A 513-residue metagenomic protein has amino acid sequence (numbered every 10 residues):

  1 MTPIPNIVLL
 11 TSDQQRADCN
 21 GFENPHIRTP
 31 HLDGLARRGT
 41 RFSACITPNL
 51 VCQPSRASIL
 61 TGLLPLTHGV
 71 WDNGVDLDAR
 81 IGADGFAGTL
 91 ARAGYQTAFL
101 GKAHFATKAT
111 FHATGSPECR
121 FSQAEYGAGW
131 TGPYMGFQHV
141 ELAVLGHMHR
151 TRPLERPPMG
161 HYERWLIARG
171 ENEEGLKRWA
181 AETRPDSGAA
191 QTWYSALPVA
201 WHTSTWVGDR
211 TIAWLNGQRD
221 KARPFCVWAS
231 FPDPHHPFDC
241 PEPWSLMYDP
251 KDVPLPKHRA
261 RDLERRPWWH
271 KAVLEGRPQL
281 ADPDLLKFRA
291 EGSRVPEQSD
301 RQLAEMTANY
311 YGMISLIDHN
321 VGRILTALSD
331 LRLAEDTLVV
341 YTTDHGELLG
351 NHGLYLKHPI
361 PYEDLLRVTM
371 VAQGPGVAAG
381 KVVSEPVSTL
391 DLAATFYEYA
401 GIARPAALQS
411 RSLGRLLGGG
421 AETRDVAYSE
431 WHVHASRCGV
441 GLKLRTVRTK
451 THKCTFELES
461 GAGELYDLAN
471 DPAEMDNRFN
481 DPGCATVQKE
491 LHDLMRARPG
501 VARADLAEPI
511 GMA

Functional and structural regions predicted by a protein language model:
M1-E457, A462-G463, P472-D493, A507-M512: Formylglycine-dependent sulfatase
A469: Residues forming the ATP-binding cleft of Hanks-type serine/threonine protein kinase domains
M495-R503: A short, conserved beta-to-alpha structural element at the edge of catalytic cores that scaffolds binding
